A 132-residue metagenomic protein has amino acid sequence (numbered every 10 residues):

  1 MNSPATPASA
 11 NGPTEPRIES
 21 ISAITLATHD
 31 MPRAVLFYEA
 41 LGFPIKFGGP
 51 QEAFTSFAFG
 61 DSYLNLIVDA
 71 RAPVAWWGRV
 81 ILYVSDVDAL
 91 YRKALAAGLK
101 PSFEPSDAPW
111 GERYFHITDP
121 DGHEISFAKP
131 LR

Functional and structural regions predicted by a protein language model:
M1-V35, G78-V80, A128-R132: N-terminal beta-strand motif that seeds the catalytic metal site of vicinal oxygen chelate
I18-E19, T25-L64: Core segments of cupin and vicinal oxygen chelate
I24-A27, F47-G48, I67-V68, H116 (+1 more regions): Short beta->alpha transition motifs characteristic of CBS
H29-M31, V80-E124, L131: Vicinal oxygen chelate
P44-P50, S106-A108, R132: Conserved catalytic-core motifs of GNAT/GCN5-like acyltransferases
Q51-A53, V74-W76, P109-E112: Short acidic/glycine-enriched loop/turn segments that link adjacent beta-strands
S62-N65, V74, G122-E124: Short, charged/polar, Gly/Pro-enriched secondary-structure boundary elements
A70-A72, S106-D107: Short polar/acidic secondary-structure junctions
